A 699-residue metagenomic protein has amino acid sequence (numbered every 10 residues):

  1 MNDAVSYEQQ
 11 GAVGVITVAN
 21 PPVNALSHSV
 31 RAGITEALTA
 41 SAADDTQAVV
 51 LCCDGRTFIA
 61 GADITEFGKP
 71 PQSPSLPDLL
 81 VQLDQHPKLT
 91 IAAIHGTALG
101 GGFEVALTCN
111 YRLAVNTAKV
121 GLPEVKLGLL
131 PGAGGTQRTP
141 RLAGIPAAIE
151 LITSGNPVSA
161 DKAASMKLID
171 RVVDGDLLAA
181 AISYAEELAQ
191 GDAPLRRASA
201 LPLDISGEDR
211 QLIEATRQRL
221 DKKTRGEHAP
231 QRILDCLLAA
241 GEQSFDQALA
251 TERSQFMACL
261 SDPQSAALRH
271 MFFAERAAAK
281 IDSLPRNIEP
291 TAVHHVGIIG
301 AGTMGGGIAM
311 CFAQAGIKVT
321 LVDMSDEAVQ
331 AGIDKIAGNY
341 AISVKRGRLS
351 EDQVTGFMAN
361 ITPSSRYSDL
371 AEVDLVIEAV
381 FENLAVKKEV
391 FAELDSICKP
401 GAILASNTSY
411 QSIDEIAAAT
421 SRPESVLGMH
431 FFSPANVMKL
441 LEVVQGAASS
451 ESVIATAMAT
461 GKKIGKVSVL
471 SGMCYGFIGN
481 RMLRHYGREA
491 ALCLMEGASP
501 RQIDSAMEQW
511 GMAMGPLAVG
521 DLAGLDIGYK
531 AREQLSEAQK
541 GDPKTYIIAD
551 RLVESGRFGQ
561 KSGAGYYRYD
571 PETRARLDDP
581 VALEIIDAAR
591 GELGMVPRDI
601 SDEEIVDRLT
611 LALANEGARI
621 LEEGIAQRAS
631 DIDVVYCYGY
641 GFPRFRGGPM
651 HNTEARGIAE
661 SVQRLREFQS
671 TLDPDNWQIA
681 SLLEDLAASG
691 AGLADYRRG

Functional and structural regions predicted by a protein language model:
D3, A19, R31, P70-S75 (+5 more regions): N-terminal glycine-rich phosphate-binding loop for ADP-containing cofactors
G11-A19, S29-P70, V81-H95, V115-K119 (+1 more regions): A structural preference for short, pocket-lining loop segments at secondary-structure junctions
A40, S75-V81, L394: Acyltransferase
R56-A60, L99-G100, Q411-S412: Short, active-site-adjacent cap segments at secondary-structure transitions
F103: Long, basic N-terminal domains or extensions that often function in RNA/ssDNA interaction or organelle/cellular
L122: Small cofactor-carrier domains centered on a conserved lysine used for covalent cofactor attachment
